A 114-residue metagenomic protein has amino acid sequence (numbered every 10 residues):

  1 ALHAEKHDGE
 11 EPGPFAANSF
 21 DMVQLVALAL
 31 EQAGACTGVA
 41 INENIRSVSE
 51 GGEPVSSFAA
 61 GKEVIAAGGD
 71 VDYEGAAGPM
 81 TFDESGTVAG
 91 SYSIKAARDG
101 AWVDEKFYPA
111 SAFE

Functional and structural regions predicted by a protein language model:
A1-E114: Extracytosolic ligand-binding ectodomains
